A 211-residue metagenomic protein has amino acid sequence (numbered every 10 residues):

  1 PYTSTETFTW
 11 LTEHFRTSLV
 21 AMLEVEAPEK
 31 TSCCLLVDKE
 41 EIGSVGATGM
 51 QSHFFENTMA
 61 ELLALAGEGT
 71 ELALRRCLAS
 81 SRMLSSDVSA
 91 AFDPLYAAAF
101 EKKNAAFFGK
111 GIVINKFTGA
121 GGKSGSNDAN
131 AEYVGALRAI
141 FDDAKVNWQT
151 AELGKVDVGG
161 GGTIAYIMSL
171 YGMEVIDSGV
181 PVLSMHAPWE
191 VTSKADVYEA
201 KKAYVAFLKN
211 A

Functional and structural regions predicted by a protein language model:
Y2-K110, G159-G160, A211: Acidic/histidine-rich catalytic neighborhood of metal-dependent amide-processing enzymes
T7-S18, Y133, T163, E174 (+2 more regions): Catalytic-loop motifs flanking and including active-site residues across diverse enzymes
F8, V45-S52, K123, N127 (+2 more regions): Hydrophobic alpha-helical scaffolding
V20-C33, V180-A211: His/Asp/Glu-rich mid-to-C-terminal helical/loop segments that flank catalytic regions of hydrolases
E24-P28, A60, A64-E68, G135-N147 (+2 more regions): Generic secondary-structure signature for well-ordered alpha-helical cores
H53, N57, A131, G135 (+1 more regions): Generic alpha-helical secondary structure signal
N57-L62, F107-G111, M173-D177, K201-V205: Glycine-rich loops and low-complexity Gly/Arg-rich segments that provide flexible linkers or classic glycine-based
S80, S89-W189: Active-site-adjacent substrate-binding region of metalloamidase/peptidase-like peptide-processing proteins
